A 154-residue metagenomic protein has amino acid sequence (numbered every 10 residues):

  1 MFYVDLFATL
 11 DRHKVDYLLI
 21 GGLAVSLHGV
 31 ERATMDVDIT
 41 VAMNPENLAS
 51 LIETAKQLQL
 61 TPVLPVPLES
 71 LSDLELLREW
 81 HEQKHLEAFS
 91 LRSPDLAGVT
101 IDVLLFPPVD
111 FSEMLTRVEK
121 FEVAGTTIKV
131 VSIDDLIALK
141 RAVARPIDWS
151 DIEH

Functional and structural regions predicted by a protein language model:
M1-H154: Compositionally biased terminal segments of proteins
